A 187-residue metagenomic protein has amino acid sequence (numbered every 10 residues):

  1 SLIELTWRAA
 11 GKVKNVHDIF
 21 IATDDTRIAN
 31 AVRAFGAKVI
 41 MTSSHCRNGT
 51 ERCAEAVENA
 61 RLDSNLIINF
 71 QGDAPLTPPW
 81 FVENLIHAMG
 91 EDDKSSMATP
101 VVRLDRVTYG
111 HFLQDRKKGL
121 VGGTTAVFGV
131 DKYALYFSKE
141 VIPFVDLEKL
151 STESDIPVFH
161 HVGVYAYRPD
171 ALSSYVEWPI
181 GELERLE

Functional and structural regions predicted by a protein language model:
S1-A22: N-terminal glycine-rich phosphate-binding loop and ensuing alpha1 helix
V16, L62-S64, D92-M97: Short, high-confidence coil segments that cap the C-terminus of an alpha-helix and link into the following beta-strand
I19-I21, I67, A98, A134: Hydrophobic/aromatic residues located in beta-strands of well-ordered beta-sheets within soluble catalytic
F20, T26-H87: Short phosphate-binding loop-to-helix
I21-A22, S43, Y165, E184: Active-site-adjacent beta-strand anchor residues
T23-D24, T77, Y167, L186: A conserved hydrophobic position in a structured secondary element of the catalytic/binding core that shapes
P78-W178: Conserved core of the sugar-phosphate nucleotidyltransferase
P179-E187: Donor nucleotide-sugar recognition loop
